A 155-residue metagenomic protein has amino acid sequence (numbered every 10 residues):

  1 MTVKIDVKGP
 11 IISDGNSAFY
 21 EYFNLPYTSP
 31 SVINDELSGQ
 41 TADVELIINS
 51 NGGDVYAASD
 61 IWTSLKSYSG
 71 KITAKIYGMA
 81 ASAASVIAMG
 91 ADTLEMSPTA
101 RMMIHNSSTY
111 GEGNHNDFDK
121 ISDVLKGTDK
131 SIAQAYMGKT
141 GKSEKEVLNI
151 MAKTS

Functional and structural regions predicted by a protein language model:
M1-S155: Terminal-region recognition feature
